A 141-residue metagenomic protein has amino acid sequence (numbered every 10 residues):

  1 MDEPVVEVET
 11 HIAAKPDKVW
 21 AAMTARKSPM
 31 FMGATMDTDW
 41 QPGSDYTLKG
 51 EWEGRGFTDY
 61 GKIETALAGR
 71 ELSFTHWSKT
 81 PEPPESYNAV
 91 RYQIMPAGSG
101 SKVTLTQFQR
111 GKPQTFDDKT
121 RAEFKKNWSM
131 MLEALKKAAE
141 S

Functional and structural regions predicted by a protein language model:
M1-T38: Hydrophobic ligand-binding cavity/cleft-lining segments
E7, T47, E51, K119-E123: Alpha-helical scaffold segments that form or flank carboxylate-/histidine-based iron centers
V19, M23, Y46-L48, I63 (+4 more regions): Hydrophobic pocket/interface hotspot
M36-D39, G54-K102, F108-R110: Hydrophobic-ligand binding "helix-grip"
Q109-S141: A conserved amphipathic terminal alpha-helix motif
